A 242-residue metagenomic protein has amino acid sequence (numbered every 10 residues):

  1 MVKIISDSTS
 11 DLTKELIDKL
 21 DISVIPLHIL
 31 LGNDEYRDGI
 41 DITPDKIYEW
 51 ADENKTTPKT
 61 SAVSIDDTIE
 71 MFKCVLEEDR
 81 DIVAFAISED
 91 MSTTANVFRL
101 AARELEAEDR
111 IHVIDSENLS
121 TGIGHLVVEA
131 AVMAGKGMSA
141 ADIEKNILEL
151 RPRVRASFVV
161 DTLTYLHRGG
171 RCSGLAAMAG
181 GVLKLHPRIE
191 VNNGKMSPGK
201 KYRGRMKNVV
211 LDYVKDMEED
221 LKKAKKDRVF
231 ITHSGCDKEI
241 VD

Functional and structural regions predicted by a protein language model:
M1, E78-D81, K225: Short loop/turn motifs at secondary-structure junctions
K3, T9-S23, H28, D34 (+3 more regions): Mixed-charge interfacial surface used for oligomerization/domain docking and macromolecular partner engagement
E35-E106: Class I S-adenosyl-L-methionine
